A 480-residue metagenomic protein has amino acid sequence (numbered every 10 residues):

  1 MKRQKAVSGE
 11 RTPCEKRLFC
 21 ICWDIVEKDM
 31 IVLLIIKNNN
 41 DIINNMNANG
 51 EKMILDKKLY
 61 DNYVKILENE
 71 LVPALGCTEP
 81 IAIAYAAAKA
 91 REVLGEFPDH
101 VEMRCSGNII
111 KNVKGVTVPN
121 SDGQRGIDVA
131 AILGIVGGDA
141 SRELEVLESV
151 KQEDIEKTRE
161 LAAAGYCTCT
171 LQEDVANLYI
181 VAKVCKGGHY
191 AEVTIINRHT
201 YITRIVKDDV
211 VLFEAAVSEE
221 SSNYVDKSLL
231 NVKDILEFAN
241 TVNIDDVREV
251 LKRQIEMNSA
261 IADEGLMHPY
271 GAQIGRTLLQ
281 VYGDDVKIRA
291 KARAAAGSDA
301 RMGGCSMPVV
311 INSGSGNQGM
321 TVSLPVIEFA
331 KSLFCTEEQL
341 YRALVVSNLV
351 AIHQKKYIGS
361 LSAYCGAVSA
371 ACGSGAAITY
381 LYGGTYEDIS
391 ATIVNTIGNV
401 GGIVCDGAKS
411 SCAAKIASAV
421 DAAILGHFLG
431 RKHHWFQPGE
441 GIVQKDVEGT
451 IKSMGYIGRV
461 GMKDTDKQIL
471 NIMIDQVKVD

Functional and structural regions predicted by a protein language model:
I21-N45: Short, positively charged and aromatic/hydrophobic N-terminal segments
I54-V64, P98-I109, D285-G304, T336-Q354 (+1 more regions): Acidic-glycine-rich active-site phosphate/pyrophosphate-binding loop
L55, F97-V101, R142-L147, C169-T170 (+8 more regions): Flexible, glycine/charged-enriched surface loops at secondary-structure junctions
P73-K89, M307-L324, C365-S369: Conserved phosphate/anionic-ligand binding catalytic regions in large, soluble enzymes, centered on
A74-T78, N108-N112, P119, I196-T200 (+6 more regions): A structural signal for small-residue-enriched, beta-sheet-centric alpha/beta enzyme cores and oligomeric scaffold folds
I81-I180, V184: Early transmembrane hairpin of solute transport permeases
R91-V93, P119, F329-R342, I352-S418 (+1 more regions): Hydrophobic alpha-helical bundle architecture
A162-G304, I469-D480: Signature of multi-pass transmembrane helix bundles
